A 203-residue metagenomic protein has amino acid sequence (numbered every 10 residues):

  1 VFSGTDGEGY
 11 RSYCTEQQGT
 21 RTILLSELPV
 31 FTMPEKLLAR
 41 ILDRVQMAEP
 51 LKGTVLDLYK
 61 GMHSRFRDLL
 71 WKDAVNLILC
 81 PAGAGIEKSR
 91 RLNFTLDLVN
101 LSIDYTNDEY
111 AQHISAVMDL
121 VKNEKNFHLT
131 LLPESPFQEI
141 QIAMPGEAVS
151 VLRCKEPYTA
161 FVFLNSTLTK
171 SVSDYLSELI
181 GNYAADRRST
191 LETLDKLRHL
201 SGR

Functional and structural regions predicted by a protein language model:
F2-L200: Hydrophobic protein-protein interaction segments
